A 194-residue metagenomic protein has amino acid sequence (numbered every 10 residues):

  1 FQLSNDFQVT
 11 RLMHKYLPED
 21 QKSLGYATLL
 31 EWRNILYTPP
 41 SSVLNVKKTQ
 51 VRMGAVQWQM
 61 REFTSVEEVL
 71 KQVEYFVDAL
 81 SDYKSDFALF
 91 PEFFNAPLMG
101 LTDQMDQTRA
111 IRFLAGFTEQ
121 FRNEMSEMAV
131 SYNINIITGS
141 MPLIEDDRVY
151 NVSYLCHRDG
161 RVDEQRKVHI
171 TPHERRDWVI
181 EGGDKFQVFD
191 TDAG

Functional and structural regions predicted by a protein language model:
F1, T108-N123: A short acidic, glycine-rich active-site loop that binds or catalyzes chemistry on phosphate/adenosine moieties
F1-V46: Terminal substrate-recognition subdomain of acyl/acetyltransferases
L44-M53, V188-G194: Beta-strand-turn-beta hairpins that frame and shape the catalytic cleft of phosphate-ester-processing enzymes
M53, Q72, V77-Q107, A129 (+1 more regions): Active-site beta-strand/loop signature of hydrolases that rely on acidic residues for catalysis
Q57-A79: N-terminal phosphate-binding loop and adjacent alpha-helix
L98-F113, Y150-L155: Surface-exposed, active-site-proximal loop segments in enzymatic domains
G116-I144: A short, hydrophobic beta-strand-centered structural micro-motif
E127, L143-G194: Active-site catalytic loop in hydrolytic enzyme cores
